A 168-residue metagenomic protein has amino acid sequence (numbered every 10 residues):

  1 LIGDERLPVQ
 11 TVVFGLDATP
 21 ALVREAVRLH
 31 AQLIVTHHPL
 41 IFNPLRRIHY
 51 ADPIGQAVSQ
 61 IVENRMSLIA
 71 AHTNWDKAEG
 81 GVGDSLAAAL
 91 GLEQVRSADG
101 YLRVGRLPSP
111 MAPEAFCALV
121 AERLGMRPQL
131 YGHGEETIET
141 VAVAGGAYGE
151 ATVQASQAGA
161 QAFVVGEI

Functional and structural regions predicted by a protein language model:
L1-I168: Hydrophobic structural segments
